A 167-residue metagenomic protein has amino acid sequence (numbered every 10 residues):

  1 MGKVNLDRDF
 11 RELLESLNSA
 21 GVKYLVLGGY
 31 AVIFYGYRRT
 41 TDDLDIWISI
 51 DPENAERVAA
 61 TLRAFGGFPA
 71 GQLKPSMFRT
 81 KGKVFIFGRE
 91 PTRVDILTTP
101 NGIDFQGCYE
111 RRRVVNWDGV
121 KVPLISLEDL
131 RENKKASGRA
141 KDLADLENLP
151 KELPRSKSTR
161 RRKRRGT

Functional and structural regions predicted by a protein language model:
M1-T167: Compositionally biased terminal segments of proteins
